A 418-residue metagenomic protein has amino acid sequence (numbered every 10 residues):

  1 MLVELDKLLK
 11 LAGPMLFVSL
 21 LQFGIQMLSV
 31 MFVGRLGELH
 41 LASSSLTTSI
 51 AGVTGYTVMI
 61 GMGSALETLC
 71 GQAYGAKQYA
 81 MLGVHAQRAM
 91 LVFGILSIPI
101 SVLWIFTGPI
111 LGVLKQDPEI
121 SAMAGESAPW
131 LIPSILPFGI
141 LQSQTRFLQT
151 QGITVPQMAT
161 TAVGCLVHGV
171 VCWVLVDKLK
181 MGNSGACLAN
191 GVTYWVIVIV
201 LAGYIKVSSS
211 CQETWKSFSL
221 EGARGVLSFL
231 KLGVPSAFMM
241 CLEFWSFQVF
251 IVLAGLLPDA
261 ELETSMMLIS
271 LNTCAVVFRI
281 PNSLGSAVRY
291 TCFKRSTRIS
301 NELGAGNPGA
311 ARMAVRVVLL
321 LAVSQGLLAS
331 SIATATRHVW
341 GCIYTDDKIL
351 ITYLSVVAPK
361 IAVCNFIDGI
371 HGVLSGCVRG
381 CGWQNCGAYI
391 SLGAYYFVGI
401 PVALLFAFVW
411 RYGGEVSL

Functional and structural regions predicted by a protein language model:
M1-A12, A122, M181-T193, I199-V252 (+1 more regions): Interhelical loop/hinge segments that connect adjacent transmembrane helices in multipass membrane
L8-L11, V33-T54, A76, A80-M81 (+9 more regions): Interfacial/gating helices of multi-pass transporter permease domains
L11, M15-S19, G52, F93 (+11 more regions): Residue-level signature of transmembrane alpha-helical cores of multipass secondary-active transporters and flippases
G24-A42, L111-P118, V174-M181, A237 (+6 more regions): Helix-terminus/linker motif at the lipid-water interface of multi-pass membrane proteins
G24-M27, M31, T57-I60, V92 (+11 more regions): Membrane-embedded alpha-helical segments of multi-pass transporters/permeases
M27-V30, L41-S101, I105, L141-T150 (+4 more regions): Small-residue-rich hydrophobic transmembrane alpha-helices
T54, V102-L103, P118-Q144, A159 (+7 more regions): Alpha-helical transmembrane segments of multi-pass membrane proteins
P118, A122, T154-P156, A162-I199 (+6 more regions): Membrane-interface helix-loop junctions in multi-pass transport and translocation proteins
